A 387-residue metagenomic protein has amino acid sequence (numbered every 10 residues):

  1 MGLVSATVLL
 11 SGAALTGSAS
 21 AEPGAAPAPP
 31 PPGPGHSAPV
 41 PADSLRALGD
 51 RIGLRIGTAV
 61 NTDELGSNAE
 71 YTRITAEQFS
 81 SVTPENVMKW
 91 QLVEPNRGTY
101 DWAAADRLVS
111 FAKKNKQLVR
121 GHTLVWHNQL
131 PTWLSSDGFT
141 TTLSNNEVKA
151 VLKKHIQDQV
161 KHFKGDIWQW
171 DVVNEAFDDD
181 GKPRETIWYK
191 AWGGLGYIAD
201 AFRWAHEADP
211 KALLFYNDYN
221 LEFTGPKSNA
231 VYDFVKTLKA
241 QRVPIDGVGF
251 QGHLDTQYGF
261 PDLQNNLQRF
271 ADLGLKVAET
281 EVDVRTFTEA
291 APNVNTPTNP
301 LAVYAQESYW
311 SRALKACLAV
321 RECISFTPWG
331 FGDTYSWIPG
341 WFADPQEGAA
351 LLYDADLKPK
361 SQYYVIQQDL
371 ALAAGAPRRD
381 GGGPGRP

Functional and structural regions predicted by a protein language model:
M1-A25: Secretory targeting and sorting signals
E22-S81, P95, S110, Q367-L372 (+1 more regions): N-terminal carbohydrate-binding accessory modules
P39-R46, E94, T132-W133, D158 (+7 more regions): Aromatic-rich peripheral "rim/lid" segments of glycoside hydrolase catalytic domains that contact and position glycan
P41-L54, N61-T72, T186-P297: Noncatalytic carbohydrate-binding groove/subsite architecture in carbohydrate-active enzymes
G53-G57, S80-T83, L118-R120, I167-D171 (+4 more regions): Structural preference for beta-strand elements that scaffold enzyme active sites
S67-A76, A103-N115, I156-G165, R203 (+3 more regions): Short amphipathic alpha-helices and their capping/turn segments at secondary-structure boundaries
E77-N96, A103-L221, V284-T288: Substrate-binding cleft and catalytic face of glycoside hydrolase catalytic domains, especially the flexible beta-alpha
W133-K153, R184-E185, T224-A240, P339-L351: Short, electropositive alpha-helical surface patch
